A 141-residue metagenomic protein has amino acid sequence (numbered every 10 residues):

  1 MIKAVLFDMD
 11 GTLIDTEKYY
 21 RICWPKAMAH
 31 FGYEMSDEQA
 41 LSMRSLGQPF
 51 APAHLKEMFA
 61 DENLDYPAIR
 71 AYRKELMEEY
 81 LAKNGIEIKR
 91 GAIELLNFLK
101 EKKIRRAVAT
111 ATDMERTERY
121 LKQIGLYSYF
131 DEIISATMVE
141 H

Functional and structural regions predicted by a protein language model:
I2-K102, E115: N-terminal helical cap/lid subdomain that shapes the substrate entry/recognition surface in HAD-like hydrolases
I86-E87, D113-H141: Substrate-recognition "cap/lid" segment bordering the active-site pocket of phosphatases
